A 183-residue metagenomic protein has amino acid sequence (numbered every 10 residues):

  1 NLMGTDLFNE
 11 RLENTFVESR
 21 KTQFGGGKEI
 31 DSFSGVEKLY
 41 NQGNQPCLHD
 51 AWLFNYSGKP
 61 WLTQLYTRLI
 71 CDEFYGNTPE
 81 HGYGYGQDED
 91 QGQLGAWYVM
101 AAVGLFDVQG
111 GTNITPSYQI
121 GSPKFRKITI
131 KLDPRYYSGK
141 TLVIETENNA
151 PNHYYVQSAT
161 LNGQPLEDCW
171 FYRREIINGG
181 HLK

Functional and structural regions predicted by a protein language model:
N1-Y40: Structured mid-domain segments that build the active-site/substrate or prosthetic-cofactor binding neighborhood
F16-F24, Y40-K183: Non-catalytic C-terminal accessory modules of carbohydrate-active enzymes
